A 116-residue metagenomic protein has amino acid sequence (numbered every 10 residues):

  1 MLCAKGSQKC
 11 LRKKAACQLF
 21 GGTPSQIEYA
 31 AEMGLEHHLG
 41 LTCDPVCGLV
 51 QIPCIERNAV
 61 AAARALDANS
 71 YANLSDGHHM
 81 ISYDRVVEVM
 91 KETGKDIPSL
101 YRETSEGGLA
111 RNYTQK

Functional and structural regions predicted by a protein language model:
M1-K9: Glycine-rich phosphate/ribose-binding loops and adjacent secondary-structure elements that form binding surfaces
K9, A16-K116: Functionally critical mobile loop/hinge segments
